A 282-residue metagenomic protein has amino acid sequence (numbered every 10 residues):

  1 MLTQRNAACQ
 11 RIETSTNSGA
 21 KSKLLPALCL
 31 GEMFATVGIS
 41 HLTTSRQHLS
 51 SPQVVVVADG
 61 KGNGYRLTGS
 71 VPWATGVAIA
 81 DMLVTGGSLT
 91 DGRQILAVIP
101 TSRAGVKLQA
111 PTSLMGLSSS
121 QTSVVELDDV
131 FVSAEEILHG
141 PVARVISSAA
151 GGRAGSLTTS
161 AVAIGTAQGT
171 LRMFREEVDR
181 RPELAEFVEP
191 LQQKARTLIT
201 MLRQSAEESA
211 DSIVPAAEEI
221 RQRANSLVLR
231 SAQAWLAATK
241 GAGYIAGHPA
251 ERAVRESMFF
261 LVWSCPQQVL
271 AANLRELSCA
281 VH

Functional and structural regions predicted by a protein language model:
M1-T75: Glycine-rich flavin
M33, S50, I79-D81, R93 (+2 more regions): A generic structural signal for well-ordered coil/turn residues at beta-strand boundaries that shape enzyme active-site
L67-G69, L127, A167, K240: Buried hydrophobic positions in well-ordered alpha/beta secondary-structure cores of metabolic enzymes
S70-V106: A short core secondary-structure module
T112-R196: Glycine-rich beta->alpha junctions and the first turn(s) of the following alpha-helix
D179, R196-L229, Q233-I245: C-terminal helix-coil-helix/basic helical segment that borders enzyme active sites and/or dimer interfaces and provides
A185-Q192, V214-E219, H248: Short, charged, amphipathic alpha-helical segments
G241-H282: Glycine-rich phosphate/cofactor-binding loops in nucleotide/flavin-utilizing enzymes
